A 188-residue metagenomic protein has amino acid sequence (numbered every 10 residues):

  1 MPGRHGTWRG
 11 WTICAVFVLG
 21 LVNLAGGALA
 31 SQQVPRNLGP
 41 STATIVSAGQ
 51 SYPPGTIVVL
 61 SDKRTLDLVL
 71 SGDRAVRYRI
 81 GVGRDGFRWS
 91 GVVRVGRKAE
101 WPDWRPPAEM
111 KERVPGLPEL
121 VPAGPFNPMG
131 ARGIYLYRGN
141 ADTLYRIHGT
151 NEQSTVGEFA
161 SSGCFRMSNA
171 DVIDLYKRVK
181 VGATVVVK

Functional and structural regions predicted by a protein language model:
P2-C14: Bacterial N-terminal signal peptides that target proteins for export
C14-N23: Bacterial N-terminal signal peptides
L29-T56, G86-F87, V93, R97-P102: Extracellular/luminal recognition modules and glycoprotein regions
Q32-Q33, Y52, G86-V92, D103 (+1 more regions): Exported/periplasmic cell-wall-interacting domains
G39-D62, A75-G83, V114-V121, G149 (+1 more regions): N-terminal post-signal-peptidase region of extra-cytosolic proteins
R74-R77, D142-L144: Short, mixed charged/polar active-site loops that provide acid/base catalysis or chelate metal/phosphate cofactors
